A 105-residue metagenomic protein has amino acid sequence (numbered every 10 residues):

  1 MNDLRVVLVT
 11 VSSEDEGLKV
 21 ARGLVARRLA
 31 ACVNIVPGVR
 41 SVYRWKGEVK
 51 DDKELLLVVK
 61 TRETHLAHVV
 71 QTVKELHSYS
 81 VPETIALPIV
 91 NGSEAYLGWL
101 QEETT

Functional and structural regions predicted by a protein language model:
M1-T105: Positively charged, small/polar-rich N-terminal and surface patches that mediate targeting and assembly and bind
